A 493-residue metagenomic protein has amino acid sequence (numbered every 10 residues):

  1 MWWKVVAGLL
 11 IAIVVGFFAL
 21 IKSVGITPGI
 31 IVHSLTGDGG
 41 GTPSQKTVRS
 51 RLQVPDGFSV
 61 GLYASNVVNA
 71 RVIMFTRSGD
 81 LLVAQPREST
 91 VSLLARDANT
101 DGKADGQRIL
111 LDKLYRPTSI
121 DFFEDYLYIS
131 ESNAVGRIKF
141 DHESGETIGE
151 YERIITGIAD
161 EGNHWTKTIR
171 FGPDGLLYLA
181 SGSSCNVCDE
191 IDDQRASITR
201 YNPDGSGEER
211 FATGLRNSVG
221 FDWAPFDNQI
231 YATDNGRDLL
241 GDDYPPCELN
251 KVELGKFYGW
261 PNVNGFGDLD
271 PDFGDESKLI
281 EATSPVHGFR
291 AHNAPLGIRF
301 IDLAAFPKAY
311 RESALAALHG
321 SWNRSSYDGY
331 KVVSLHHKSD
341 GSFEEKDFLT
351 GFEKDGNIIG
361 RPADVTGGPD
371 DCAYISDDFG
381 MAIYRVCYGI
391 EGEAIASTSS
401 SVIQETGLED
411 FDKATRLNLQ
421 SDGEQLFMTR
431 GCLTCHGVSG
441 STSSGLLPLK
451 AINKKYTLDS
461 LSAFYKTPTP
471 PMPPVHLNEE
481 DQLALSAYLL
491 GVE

Functional and structural regions predicted by a protein language model:
I21-V54, T166, S183-N186, Y201-S206 (+8 more regions): Beta-propeller domain segments
Y63-V67, I109-K113, I154-E161, R210-G214 (+2 more regions): Surface loop/turn motifs at the tips and blade-to-blade linkers of beta-strand repeat domains
T90-L93, Y126, A134-G136, S197-T199 (+3 more regions): A short loop-to-beta-strand structural motif that recurs across blades of beta-propeller domains
Q107, D121, N133-G172, G207 (+1 more regions): Asp-box/WD-like beta-propeller blade repeats and closely related beta-sheet repeat scaffolds
I109, E424, M428, T434-T467 (+1 more regions): Gly/Gly-Pro-rich "capping" loops immediately C-terminal to redox-active cysteine motifs in periplasmic/lumenal
A373, F379, Y388, G392 (+1 more regions): C-terminal capping alpha-helices of c-type cytochrome domains
S399-M428: Electrostatic cytochrome c docking/interface patches
